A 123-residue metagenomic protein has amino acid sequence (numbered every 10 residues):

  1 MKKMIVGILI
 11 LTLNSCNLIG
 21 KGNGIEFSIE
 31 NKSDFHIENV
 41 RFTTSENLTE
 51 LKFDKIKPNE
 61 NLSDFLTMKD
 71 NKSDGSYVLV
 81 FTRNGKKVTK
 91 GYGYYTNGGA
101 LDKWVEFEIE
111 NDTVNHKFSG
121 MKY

Functional and structural regions predicted by a protein language model:
M1-M4: Positively charged n-region of N-terminal signal peptides that target proteins for export
T12-S15: C-terminal motif of bacterial Sec signal peptides marking the signal peptidase cleavage site
N17-I19: Bacterial signal peptide processing site
G24: Short coil/loop residues immediately preceding or within conserved phosphate-binding loops of NTP-utilizing enzyme
F27-S33: Asparagine-centered strand-capping/turn motif at beta-strand->loop junctions
F35-K72: Post-signal-peptide N-terminal segment of Sec-exported extracytoplasmic proteins
K72-G85: A short, solvent-exposed beta-strand micro-motif common in secreted/extracellular proteins
G91-Y123: Extracellular beta-sheet/turn segments enriched in Thr/Pro/Gly and aliphatic residues
